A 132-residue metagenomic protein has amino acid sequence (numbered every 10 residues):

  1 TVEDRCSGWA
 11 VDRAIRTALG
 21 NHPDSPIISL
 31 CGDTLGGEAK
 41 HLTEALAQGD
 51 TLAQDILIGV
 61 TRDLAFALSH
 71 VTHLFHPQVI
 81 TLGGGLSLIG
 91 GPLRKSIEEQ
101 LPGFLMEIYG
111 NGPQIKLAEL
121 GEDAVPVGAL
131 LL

Functional and structural regions predicted by a protein language model:
T1-L132: ATP-binding/phosphotransfer module of carbohydrate and carboxylate kinases, centering on a glycine-rich
